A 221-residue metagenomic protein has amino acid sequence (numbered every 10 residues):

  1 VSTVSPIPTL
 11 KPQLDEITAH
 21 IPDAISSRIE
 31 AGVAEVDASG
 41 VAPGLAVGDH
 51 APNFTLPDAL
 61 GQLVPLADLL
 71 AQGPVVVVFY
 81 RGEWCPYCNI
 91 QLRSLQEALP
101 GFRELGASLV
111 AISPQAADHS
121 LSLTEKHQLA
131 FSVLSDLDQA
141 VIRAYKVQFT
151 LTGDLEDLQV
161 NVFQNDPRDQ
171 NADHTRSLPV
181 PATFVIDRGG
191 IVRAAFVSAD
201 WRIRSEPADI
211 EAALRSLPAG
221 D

Functional and structural regions predicted by a protein language model:
V1-H50: N-terminal targeting signals for export/organelle localization
I29-E35, D157-P167, R215-D221: Short, positively charged
G32-P74: Long amphipathic N-terminal alpha/beta scaffold segment
L66-L95: Short active-site neighborhood of thiol/selenol oxidoreductases, capturing the structured segment around
L70, R103, P218: Conserved ATPase "switch" residues in P-loop NTPase domains
Q91-A144: Structural microenvironment flanking redox-active thiols in thiol-disulfide oxidoreductases
D136-I203: Thiol/selenol-based redox catalytic cores and closely related redox-interacting motifs
W201-L217: A short, polar/charged loop-to-alpha-helix boundary motif
